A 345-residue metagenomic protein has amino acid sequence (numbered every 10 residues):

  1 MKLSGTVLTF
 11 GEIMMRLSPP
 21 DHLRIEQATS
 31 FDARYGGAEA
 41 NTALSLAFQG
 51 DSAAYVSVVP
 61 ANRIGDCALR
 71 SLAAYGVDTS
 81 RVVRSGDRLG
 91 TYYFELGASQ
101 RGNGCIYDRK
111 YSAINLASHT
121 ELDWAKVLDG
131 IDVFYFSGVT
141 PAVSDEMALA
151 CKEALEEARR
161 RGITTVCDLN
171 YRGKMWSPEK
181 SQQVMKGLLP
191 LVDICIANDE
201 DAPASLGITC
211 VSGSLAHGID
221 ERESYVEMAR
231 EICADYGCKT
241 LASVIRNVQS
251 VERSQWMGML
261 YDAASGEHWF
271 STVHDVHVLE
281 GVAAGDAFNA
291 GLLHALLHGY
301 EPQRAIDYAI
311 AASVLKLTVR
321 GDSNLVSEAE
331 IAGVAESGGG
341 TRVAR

Functional and structural regions predicted by a protein language model:
M1-L8, T209, G213-R345: Conserved phosphate-binding/catalytic region of the ribokinase-like
M1-V77, A98-Q100, A117-H119, H277-G281 (+1 more regions): Glycine-rich phosphate/adenosyl-contacting loop at the front of the ribokinase-like
L17, S205-L206, V334: Residues that scaffold the ATP/ADP-binding catalytic core of kinase and kinase-like folds
L46, N198, G285: Short, conserved phosphate/pyrophosphate- and ester-handling motifs at nucleotide-, phospho-/glycolipid
S52-V139, A332-R345: Conserved N-terminal subdomain of the carbohydrate kinase-like
A61-V77, A158, Q182-V192, S250-S265: Short, electropositive alpha-helical surface patch
V133, V139-E231, Y236-V251: Conserved beta-alpha-beta core of the PfkB/ribokinase-like small-molecule kinase fold
